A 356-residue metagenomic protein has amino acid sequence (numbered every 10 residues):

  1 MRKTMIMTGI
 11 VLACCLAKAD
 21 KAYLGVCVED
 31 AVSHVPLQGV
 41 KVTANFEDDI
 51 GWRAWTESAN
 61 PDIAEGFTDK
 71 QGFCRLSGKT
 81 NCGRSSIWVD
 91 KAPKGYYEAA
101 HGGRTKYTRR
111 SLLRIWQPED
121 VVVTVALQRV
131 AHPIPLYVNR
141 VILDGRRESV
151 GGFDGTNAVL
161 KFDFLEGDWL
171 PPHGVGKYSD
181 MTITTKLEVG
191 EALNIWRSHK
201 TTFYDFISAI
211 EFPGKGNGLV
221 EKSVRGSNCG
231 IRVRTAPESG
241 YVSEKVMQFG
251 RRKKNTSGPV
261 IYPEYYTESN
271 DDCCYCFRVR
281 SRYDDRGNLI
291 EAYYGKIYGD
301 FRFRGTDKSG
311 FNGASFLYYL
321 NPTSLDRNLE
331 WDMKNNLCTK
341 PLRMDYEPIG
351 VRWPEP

Functional and structural regions predicted by a protein language model:
M1-T4: Positively charged n-region of N-terminal signal peptides that target proteins for export
I10-P36: Beta-strand-rich domain onsets/edges
A22-A31, V42, G72-C74, V125 (+1 more regions): A short, amphipathic beta-strand motif
L24, V32-E57, C82: Short, ordered, surface-exposed loop/turn motifs in non-cytosolic proteins
Q38, D49-S77: Short, acidic Ser/Thr/Gly-rich low-complexity loop/linker segments typical of extracellular and cell-surface proteins
W52, N81-L112: A short, solvent-exposed loop/turn motif at the edges and junctions of modular extracellular/periplasmic domains
V122, Q128-R286, G310, S315-P356: A domain-level signal for the mature, folded cores of soluble proteins
D284-Y298: Short coil-to-beta-strand transition motifs
